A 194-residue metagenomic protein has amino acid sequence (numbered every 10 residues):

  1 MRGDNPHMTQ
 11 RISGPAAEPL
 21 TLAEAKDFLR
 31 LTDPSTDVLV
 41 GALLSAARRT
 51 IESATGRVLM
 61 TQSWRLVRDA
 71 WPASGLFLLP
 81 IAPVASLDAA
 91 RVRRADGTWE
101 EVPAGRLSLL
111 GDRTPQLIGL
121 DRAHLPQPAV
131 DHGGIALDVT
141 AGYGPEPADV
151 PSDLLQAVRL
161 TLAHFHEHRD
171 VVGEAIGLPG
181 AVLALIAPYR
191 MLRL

Functional and structural regions predicted by a protein language model:
M1-L194: Divalent metal-cofactor coordination and adjacent catalytic microenvironments
